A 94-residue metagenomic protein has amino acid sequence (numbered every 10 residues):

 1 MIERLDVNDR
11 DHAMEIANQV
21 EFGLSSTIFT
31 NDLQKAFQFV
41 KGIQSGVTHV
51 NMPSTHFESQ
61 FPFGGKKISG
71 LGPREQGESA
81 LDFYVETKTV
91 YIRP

Functional and structural regions predicted by a protein language model:
M1-P94: Conserved C-terminal structural/oligomerization subdomain of aldehyde/semialdehyde dehydrogenase
